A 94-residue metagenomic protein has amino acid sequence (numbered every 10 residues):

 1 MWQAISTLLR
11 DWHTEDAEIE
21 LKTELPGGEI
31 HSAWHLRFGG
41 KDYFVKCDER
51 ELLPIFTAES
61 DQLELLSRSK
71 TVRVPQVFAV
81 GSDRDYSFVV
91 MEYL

Functional and structural regions predicted by a protein language model:
M1-E20: Juxta-kinase regulatory segment immediately upstream of eukaryotic protein kinase catalytic domains
T23-L94: ATP-binding pocket architecture of kinase catalytic cores
